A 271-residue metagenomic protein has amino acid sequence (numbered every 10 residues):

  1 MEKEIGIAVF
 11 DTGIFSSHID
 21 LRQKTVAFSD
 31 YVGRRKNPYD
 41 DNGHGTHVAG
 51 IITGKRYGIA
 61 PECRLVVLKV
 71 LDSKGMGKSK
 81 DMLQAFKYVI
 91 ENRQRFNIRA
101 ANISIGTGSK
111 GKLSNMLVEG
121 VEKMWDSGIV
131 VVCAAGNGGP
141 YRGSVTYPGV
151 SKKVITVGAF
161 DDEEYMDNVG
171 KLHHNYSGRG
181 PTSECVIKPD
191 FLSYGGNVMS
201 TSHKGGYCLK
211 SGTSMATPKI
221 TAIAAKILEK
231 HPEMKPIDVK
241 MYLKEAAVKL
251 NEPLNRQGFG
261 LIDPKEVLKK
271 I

Functional and structural regions predicted by a protein language model:
M1-A27, R35-K80, F96-R99, V150-V154 (+2 more regions): Subtilisin-like serine protease catalytic core
I7-V9, A27, R64-K69, N97-S104 (+6 more regions): Structural recognition of the beta-strand scaffold that forms the well-ordered cores of secreted hydrolase catalytic
D11, I19, G149-E229, E233: Extracellular S/T/G-rich loop segment that most often corresponds to the catalytic His/Ser-adjacent loop
T12-F15, G139, E266: Short, glycine/acidic-enriched loop or turn micro-motifs at the edges of active sites
A49-I52, V66-D72, A101, F191 (+2 more regions): Hydrolase catalytic cores
Y57, K87, E91-Q94, D126 (+8 more regions): Generic secondary-structure signature for well-ordered alpha-helical cores
L71-K153, S183-V186, T201-S211, M215-A216 (+1 more regions): Substrate-binding/access-modulating region of protease and related hydrolase catalytic domains
G260-K269: Catalytic cores of secreted or luminal carbohydrate-active enzymes
